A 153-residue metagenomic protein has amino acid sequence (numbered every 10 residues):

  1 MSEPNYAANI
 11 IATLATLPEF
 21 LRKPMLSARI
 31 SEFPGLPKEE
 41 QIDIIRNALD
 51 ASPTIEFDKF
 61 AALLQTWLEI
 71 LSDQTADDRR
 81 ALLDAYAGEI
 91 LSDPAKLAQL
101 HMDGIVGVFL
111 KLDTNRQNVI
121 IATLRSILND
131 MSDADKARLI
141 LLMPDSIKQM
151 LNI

Functional and structural regions predicted by a protein language model:
M1-I153: Short amphipathic alpha-helical interaction elements located at domain edges and within/adjacent to intrinsically
